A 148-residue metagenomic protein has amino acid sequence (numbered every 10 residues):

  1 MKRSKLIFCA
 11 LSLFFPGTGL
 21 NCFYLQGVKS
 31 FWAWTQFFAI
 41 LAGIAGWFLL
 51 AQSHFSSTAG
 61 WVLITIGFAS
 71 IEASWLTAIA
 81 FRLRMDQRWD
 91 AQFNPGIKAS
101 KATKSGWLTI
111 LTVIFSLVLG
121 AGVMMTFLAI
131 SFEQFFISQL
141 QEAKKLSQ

Functional and structural regions predicted by a protein language model:
M1-C9, A33-Q148: Transmembrane helix recognition focused on a "late"/terminal membrane span
M1-I7, L13-A33: Membrane interfacial helix-start motif at the N-side
